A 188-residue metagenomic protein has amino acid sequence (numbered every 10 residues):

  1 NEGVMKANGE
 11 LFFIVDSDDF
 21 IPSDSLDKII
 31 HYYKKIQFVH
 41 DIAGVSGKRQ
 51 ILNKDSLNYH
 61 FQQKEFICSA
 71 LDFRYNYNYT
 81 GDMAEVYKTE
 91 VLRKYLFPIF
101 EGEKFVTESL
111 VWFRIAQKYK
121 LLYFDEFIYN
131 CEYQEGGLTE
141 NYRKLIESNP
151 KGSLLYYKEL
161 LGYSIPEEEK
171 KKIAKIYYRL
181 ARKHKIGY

Functional and structural regions predicted by a protein language model:
N1-A7: Glycine-rich, basic loop-to-helix element that forms the pyrophosphate-binding segment of sugar-nucleotide handling
F12: Short aromatic/hydrophobic "clamp" motif used to bind/position activated sugar donors
D16-F20: The conserved acidic donor/metal-binding loop of glycosyltransferases
D24-Y59: Conserved donor NDP-sugar-binding/catalytic core segment of glycosyltransferases
I51, L57-E140: Conserved nucleotide-sugar donor-binding catalytic segment
Y129-Q134, N141-E167: Catalytic core of nucleotide-sugar-dependent glycosyltransferases
I146-L155, E169-Y188: Non-catalytic, C-terminal membrane-associated alpha-helical segments of glycosyltransferases
